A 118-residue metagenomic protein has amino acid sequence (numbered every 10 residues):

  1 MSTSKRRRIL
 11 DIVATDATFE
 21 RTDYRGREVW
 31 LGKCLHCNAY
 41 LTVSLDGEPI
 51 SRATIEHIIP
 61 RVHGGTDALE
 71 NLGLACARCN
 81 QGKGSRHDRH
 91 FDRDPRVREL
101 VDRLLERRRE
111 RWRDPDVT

Functional and structural regions predicted by a protein language model:
M1-A39: Short, charged surface segments at domain edges that flank catalytic/cofactor-binding sites
R6, K83-R86, R107-R108: Basic side chains
W30, S51-T54, L100: Residues that flank catalytic or metal-binding motifs in active/ligand-binding sites
A39-T42, G82: Short, charged/polar surface micro-motifs in flexible loops or helix N-caps
L41-L72: Histidine-centered nuclease catalytic patch
H63-A77, D102-T118: Short Fe-S-cluster ligation motifs
L72-D94: Short Cys/His-centered divalent metal-binding micro-motifs
R96-R98: Post-kinase regulatory C-tail/linker adjacent to protein kinase catalytic domains
